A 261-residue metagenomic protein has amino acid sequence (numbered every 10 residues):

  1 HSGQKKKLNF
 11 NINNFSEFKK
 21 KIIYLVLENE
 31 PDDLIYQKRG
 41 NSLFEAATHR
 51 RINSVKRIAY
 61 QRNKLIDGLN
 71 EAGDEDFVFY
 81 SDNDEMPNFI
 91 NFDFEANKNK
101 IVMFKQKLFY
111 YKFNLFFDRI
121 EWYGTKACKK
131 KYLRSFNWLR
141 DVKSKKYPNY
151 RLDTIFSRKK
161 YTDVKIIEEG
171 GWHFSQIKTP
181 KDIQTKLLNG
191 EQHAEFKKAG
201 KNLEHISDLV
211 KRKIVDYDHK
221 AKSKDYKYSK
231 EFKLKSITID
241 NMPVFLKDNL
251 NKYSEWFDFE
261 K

Functional and structural regions predicted by a protein language model:
H1-S2, K112: Long amphipathic alpha-helical scaffold regions
S2-Y80, F89: Active-site-proximal specificity loops/subdomain of glycosyltransferases
Q4-F10, Y36, G40-E45, I120-W122 (+5 more regions): Generic alpha-helical propensity signal that fires on short helical segments and nearby coil/disordered stretches
N11, S16-K19, D93, N137 (+4 more regions): Compositionally biased, low-structure terminal segments
N11-S16, P31, S42, D93 (+7 more regions): Serine/threonine-rich low-complexity intrinsically disordered regions
Y24, Y36, Y60, Y80 (+8 more regions): Sequence-level detector for tyrosine residue identity
S54-V55, E85-K201: Conserved catalytic core of nucleotide-sugar-dependent glycosyltransferases
T162-K261: C-terminal accessory extensions appended to soluble enzyme cores
